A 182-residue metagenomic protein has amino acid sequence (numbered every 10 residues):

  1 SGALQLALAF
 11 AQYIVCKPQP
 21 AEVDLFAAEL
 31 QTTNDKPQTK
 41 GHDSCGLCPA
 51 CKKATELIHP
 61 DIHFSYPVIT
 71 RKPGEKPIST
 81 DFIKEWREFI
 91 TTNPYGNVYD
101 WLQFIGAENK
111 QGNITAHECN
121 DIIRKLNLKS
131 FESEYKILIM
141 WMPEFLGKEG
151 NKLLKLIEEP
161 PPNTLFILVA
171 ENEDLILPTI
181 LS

Functional and structural regions predicted by a protein language model:
S1-K148: Clamp-loader machinery-focused feature within the broader ASCE/P-loop NTPase space
A3, E173-D174: Alpha-helix N-cap/helix-start and coil->helix boundary motif
G74-I78, L177-S182: Conserved AAA+ ATPase core "coupling" helix
N127, N151-I167: Conserved catalytic/switch belt of AAA+ P-loop NTPases
W141-P143, L168-E173: A short beta-strand-to-loop transition that corresponds to the Sensor-1 phosphate-sensing loop of AAA+ P-loop ATPases
K148-E158, D174-L181: Short regulatory helix/loop adjacent to the ATP-binding pocket of P-loop NTPases
